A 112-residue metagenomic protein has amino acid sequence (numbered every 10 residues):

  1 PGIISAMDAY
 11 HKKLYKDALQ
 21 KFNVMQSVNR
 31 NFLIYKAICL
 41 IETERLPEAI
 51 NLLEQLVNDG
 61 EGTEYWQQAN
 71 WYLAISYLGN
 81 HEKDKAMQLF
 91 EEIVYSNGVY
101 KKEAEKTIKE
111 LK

Functional and structural regions predicted by a protein language model:
P1-K36: Juxtamembrane extracytoplasmic segments of single-/few-pass membrane proteins
N29-N31, E61, W66, S96 (+1 more regions): Residues that mark the junctions of alpha-helical repeat units in TPR/alpha-solenoid scaffolds
I75-Y100, K109: TPR/TPR-like (Sel1-like) alpha-helical repeat modules
